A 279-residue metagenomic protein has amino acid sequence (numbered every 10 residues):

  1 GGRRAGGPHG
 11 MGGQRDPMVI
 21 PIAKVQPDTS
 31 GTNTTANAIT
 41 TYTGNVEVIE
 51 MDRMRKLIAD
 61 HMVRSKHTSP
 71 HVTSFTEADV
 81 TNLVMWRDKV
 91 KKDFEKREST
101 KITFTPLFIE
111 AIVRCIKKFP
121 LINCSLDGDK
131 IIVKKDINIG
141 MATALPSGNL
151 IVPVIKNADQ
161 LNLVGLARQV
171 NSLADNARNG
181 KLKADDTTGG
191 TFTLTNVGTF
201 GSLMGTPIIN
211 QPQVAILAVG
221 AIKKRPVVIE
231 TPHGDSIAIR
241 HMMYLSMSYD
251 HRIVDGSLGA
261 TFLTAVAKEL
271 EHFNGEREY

Functional and structural regions predicted by a protein language model:
G1-Y279: C-terminal catalytic/motor cores of large multi-domain enzyme assemblies
